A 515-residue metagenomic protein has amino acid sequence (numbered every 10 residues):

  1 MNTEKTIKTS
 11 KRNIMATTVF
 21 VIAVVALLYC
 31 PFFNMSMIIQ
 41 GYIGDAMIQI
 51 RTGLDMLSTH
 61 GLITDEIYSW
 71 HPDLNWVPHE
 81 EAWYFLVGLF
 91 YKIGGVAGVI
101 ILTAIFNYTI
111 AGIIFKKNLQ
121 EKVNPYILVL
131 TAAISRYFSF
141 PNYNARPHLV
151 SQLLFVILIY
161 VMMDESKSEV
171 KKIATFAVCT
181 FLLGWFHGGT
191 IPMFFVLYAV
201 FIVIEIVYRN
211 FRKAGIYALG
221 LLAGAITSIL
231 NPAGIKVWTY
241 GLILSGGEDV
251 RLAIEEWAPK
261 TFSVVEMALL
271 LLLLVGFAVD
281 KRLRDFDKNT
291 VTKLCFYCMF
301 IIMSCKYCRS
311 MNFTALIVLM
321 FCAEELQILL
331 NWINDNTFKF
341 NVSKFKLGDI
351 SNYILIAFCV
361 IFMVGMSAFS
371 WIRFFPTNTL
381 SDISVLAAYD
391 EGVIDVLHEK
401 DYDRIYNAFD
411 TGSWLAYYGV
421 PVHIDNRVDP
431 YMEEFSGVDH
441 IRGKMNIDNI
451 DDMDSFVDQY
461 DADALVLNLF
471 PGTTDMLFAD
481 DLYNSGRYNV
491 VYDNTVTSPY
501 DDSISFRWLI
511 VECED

Functional and structural regions predicted by a protein language model:
Y42-D45, L57-L62, G188-R284, A315: Transmembrane catalytic cores of multi-pass membrane glycosyltransferases and polysaccharide-assembly enzymes
I101-E121: Transmembrane-helix motifs of polytopic, lipid-linked glycan transferases
I113, F138, V150-K167, Y198-I204: Specific aromatic-rich, kink-prone transmembrane helix
I114-Y137: Transmembrane-helix signature of polytopic, membrane-embedded enzymes that assemble or transfer cell-envelope glycans
S135-S139, Y160-V161, K172-G188, F194 (+2 more regions): Membrane-interface alpha helices of multi-pass inner-membrane proteins
V156-I173, G276-D285: Membrane-interface transmembrane helices that cradle and orient dolichyl/undecaprenyl
K339-H398, Y418, R427-P430, G443-N449 (+1 more regions): Membrane-proximal, lumen/periplasm-facing interface regions of secretory-pathway glyco- and lipid-modifying enzymes
D395-S436, D463-T473, L509: Short periplasmic/luminal acceptor-recognition loop of GT-C membrane glycosyltransferases, typified by
